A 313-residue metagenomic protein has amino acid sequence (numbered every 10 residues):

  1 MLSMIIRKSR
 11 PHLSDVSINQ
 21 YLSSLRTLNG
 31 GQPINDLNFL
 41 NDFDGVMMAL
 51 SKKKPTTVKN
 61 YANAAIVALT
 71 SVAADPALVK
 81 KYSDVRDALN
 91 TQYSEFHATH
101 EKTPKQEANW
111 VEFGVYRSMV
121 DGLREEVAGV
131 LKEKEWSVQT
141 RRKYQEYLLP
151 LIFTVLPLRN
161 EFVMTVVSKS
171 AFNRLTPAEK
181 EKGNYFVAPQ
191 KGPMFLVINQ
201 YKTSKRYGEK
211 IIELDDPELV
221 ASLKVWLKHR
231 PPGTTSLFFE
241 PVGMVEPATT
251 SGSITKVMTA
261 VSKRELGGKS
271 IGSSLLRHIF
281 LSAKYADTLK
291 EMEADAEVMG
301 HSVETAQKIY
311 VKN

Functional and structural regions predicted by a protein language model:
I6-Q92, I254, S274-H278: Non-catalytic DNA-binding core/recognition domains of DNA-processing enzymes
L13, F172, H301-Q307: Short, basic interhelical loop/turn and adjoining N-cap of the next helix at nucleic-acid- or acidic-partner-contacting
V72, R142-E146, I152-K180, D287-K290 (+1 more regions): A short, glycine-centered helix-capping/turn motif at helix boundaries that positions DNA-contacting or catalytic
L78-K134: Flexible interdomain linker/hinge and immediately adjacent N-terminus of the catalytic tyrosine-recombinase domain
S118-N160: Basic, Lys/Arg- and aromatic-enriched nucleic-acid-binding interface segment
T165-P217: Conserved tyrosine-mediated DNA breakage-rejoining catalytic core shared by Y-recombinases
K205, E209-K269, S274-L275, F280: Active-site/catalytic core of tyrosine-dependent DNA strand-transfer enzymes
L275-S302: C-terminal catalytic core of tyrosine-transesterase DNA break-rejoin enzymes
